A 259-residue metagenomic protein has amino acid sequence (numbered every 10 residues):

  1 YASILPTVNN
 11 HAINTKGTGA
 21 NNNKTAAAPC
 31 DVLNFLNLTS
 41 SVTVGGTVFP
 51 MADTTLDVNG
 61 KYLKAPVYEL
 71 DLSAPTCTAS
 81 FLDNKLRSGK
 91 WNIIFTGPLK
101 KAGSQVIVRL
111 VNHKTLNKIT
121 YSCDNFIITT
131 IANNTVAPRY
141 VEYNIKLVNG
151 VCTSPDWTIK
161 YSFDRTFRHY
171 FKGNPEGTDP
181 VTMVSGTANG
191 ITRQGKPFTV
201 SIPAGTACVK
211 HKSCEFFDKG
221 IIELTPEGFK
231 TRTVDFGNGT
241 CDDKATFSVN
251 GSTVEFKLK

Functional and structural regions predicted by a protein language model:
Y1-K259: Low-complexity, intrinsically disordered segments exposed to solvent
